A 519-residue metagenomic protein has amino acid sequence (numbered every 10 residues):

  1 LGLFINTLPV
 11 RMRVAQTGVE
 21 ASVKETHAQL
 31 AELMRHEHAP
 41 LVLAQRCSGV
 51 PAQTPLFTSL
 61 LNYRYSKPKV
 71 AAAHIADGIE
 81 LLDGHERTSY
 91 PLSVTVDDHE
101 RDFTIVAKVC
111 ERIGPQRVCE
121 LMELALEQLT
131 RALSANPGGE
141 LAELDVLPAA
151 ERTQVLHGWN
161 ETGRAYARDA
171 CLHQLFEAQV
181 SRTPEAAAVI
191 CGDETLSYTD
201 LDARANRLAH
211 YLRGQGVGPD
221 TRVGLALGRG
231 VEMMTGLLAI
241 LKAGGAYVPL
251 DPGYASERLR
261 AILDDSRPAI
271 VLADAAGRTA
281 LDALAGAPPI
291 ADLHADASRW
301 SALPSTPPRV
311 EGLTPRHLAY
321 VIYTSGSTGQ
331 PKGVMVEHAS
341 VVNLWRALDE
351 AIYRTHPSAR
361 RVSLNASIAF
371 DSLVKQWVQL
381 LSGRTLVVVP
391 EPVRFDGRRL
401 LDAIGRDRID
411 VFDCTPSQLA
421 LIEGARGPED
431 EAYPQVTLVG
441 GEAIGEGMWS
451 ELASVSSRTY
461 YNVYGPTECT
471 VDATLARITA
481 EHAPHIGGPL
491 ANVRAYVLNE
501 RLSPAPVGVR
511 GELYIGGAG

Functional and structural regions predicted by a protein language model:
L1-E120, E127-A135, D145-V146, G158-T162 (+6 more regions): Adenylate-forming
T7-L8, E37, S89, E100-L144 (+9 more regions): Carrier-protein-dependent adenylate-forming modules in NRPS/ANL systems
V50-A52, Q215, A226-M233, R278 (+5 more regions): AMP-binding (ANL) adenylation modules
N62-S66, S197, H210, G218-R222 (+8 more regions): Core catalytic subdomain of AMP-forming adenylate-forming
Y65-S66, H99-R101, C110, E185 (+13 more regions): C-terminal lobe/hinge of AMP-binding adenylation domains
A72-H74, G192-D193, G441: Residue-level detection of beta-strand-connecting loop/turn positions
L227-G228, I322-S325, R360, A366-S367 (+1 more regions): Active-site beta-alpha turn of Rossmann-fold NAD(P)-dependent dehydrogenases/reductases
R260, A275-P289, S301-L303, L348-P357 (+5 more regions): Adenylate-forming
